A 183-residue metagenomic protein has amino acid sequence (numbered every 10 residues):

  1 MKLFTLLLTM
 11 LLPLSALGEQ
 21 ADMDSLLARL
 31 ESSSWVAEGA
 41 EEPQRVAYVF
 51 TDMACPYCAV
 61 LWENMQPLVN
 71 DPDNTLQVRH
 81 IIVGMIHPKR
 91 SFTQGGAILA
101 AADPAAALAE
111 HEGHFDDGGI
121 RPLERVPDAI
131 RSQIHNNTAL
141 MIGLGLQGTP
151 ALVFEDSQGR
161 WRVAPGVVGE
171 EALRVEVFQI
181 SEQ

Functional and structural regions predicted by a protein language model:
M1-F4: Positively charged n-region of N-terminal signal peptides that target proteins for export
L7-R90, E110, R125-G148, G169-Q183: Extracytoplasmic thiol/disulfide redox context detector
P88-L99: Short Fe-S-cluster ligation motifs
I98, A164-P165: Short acidic-hydrophobic, aromatic-tinged amphipathic segments that line or gate anion-handling sites
L99-E124, D128-A129: Short, internal strand/loop/helix patches that form the active-site neighborhood or redox-interaction surface
A100, I142, D156-Q158: A short, solvent-exposed beta-edge/loop patch
G148-A164: A short, hydrophobic beta-strand/beta-hairpin element that forms part of a small beta-sheet core
